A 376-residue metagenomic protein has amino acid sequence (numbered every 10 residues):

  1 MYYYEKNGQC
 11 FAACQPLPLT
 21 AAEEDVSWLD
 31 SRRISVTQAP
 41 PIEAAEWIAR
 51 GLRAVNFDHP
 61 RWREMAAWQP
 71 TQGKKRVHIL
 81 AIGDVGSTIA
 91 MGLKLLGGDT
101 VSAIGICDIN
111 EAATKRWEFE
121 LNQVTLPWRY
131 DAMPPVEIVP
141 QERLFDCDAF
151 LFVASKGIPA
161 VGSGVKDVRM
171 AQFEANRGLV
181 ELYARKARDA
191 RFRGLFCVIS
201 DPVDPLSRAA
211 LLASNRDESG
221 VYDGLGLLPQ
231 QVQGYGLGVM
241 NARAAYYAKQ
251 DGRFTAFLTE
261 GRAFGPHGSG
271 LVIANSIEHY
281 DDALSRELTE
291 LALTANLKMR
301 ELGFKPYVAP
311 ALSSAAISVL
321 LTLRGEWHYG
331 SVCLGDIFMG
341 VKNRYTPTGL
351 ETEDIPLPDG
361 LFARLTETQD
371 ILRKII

Functional and structural regions predicted by a protein language model:
M1-K74: Glycine/serine-rich phosphate-binding loop and adjoining beta1-alpha1 elements at the start of nucleotide-handling
A22, W28, K249-I376: Long, compositionally biased stretches enriched for glycine and/or charged residues
D84-I89: Hydrophobic/small residue at the entry helix of a nucleotide-binding pocket
L93: Aromatic pocket-lining residues of Rossmann-like dinucleotide-binding sites
T100-E111: Conserved acidic E/D residue at the C-terminus of a beta-strand in Rossmann-like folds
I109-C147: Conserved N-terminal Rossmann-fold NAD(P) cofactor-binding segment
D131-R193: Rossmann-like NAD(P)-binding element
S200-N275: Rossmann-like dinucleotide-binding core of oxidoreductases
